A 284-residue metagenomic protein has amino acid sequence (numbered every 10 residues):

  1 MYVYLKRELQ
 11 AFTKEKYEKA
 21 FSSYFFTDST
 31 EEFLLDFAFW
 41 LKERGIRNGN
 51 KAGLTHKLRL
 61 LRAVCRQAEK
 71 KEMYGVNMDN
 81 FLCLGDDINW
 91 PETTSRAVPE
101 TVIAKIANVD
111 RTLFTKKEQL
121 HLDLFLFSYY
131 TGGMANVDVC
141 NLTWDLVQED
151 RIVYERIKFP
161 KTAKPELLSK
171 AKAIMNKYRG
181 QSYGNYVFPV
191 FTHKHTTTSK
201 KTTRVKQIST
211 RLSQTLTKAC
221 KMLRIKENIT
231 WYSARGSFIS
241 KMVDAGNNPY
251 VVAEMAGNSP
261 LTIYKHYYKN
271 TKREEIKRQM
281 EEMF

Functional and structural regions predicted by a protein language model:
K6-T93, V109-L113: N-terminal core-binding DNA-recognition domain of tyrosine recombinases/integrases
T27, V76, N89-N108, P160-L168 (+1 more regions): DNA breakage-rejoining catalytic core of tyrosine-based enzymes
T55, M78-N136, C140: Basic, Lys/Arg- and aromatic-enriched nucleic-acid-binding interface segment
C83, T131, C140-K177, H193: Conserved tyrosine-mediated DNA breakage-rejoining catalytic core shared by Y-recombinases
A97, R156-P160, A256-E281: Catalytic-site neighborhood detector that most strongly recognizes the C-terminal catalytic loop/helix of tyrosine
I103, L168-K226: Active-site/catalytic core of tyrosine-dependent DNA strand-transfer enzymes
F114-K116, Q181-Y183, S213-E254: Short, basic (Lys/Arg/His-rich) helix/loop patches that form interaction surfaces in the mid-to-C-terminal regions
D145-V153, K226-E227, N247-H266: Short, polar N-cap/turn motifs at the start of nucleic acid-interacting alpha helices
